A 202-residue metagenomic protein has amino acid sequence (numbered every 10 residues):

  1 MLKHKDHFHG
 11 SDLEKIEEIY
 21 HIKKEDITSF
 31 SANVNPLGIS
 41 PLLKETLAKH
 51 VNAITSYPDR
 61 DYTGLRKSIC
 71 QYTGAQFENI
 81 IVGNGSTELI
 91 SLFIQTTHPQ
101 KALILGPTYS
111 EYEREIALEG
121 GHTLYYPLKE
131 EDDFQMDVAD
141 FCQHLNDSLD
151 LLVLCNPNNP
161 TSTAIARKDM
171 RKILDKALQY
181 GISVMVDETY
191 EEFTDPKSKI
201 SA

Functional and structural regions predicted by a protein language model:
M1-S56: N-terminal "arm"/small-domain region of PLP-dependent enzymes with the aminotransferase-like
E25-D26, Q76-I80, K101, G181 (+1 more regions): Short acidic capping loops at alpha-helix termini that bridge into adjacent secondary structure
N33-N35, S86-T87, Y109, N156-P160 (+1 more regions): Short glycine-rich anion-binding loops that position phosphate/pyrophosphate groups of nucleotides and phosphorylated
P58, C70-L92: Short loop-beta-helix segment that forms the pyridoxal 5′-phosphate
G85-I94, H98, V186-Y190, T194-D195: Glycine/small-residue-rich loop that forms an oxyanion/phosphate-binding "nest" at active or ligand-binding sites
Q95-L154: PLP-dependent aminotransferase-like
Q135-S148, P160-A202: Active-site pre-lysine segment of PLP-dependent enzymes
